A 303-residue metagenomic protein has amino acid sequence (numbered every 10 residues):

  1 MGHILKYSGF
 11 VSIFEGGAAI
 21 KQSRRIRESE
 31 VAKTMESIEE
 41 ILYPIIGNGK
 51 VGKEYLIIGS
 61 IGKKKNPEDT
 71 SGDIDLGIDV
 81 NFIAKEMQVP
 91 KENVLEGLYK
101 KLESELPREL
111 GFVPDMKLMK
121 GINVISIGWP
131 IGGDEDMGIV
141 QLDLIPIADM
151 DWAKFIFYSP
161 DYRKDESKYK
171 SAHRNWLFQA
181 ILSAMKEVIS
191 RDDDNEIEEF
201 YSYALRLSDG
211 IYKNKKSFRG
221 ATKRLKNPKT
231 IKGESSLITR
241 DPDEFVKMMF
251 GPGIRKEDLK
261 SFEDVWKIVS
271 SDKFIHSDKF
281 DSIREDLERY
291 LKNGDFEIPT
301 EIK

Functional and structural regions predicted by a protein language model:
I4-I58: Helical scaffold of the NTase/Pol beta-like nucleotidyltransferase catalytic core
S8-V11, E15, L76, D281 (+1 more regions): Compositionally biased, low-structure terminal segments
S23-E39, I78-G138: Metal-dependent nucleotidyltransferase catalytic core
E39-Q88: Active-site nucleotide-donor binding segment shared across nucleotidyl transfer reactions
Y43, G47, S104-F112, G251 (+2 more regions): Generic surface-pattern signal
P44-V51, R108-D115, S183-D192: Structural alpha-beta junctions
G121-I302: Catalytic cores of NTP-dependent nucleotidyl/adenyl transfer enzymes across multiple folds
